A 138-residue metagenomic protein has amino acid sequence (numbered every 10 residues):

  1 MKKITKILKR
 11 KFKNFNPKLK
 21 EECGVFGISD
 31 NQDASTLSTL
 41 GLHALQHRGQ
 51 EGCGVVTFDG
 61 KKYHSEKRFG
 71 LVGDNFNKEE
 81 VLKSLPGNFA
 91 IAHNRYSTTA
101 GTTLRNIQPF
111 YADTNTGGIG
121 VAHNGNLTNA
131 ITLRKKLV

Functional and structural regions predicted by a protein language model:
M1-I131, K136: N-terminal glutamine amidotransferase
